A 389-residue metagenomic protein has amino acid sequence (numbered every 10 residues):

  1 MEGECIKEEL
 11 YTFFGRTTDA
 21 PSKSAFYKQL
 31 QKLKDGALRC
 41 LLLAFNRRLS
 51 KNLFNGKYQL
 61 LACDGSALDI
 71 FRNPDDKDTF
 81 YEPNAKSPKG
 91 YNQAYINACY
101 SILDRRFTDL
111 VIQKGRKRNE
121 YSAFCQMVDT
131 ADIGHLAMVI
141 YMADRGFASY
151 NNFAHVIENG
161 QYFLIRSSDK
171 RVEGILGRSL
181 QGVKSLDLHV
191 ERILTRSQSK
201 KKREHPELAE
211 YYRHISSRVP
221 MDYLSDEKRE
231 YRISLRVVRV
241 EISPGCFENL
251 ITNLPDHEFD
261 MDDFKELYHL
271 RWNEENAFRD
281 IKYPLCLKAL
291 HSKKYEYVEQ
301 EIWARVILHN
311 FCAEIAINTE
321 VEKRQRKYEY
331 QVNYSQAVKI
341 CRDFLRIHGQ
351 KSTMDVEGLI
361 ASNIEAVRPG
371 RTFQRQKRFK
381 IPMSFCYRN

Functional and structural regions predicted by a protein language model:
M1-E4, T12, P21, A25-L33 (+5 more regions): Single, function-defining residue in the core of a domain
E9-R16: Short alpha-helical "recognition helix" segments of helix-turn-helix
A44: Solvent-exposed, charged/polar functional surfaces in cytosolic regulatory/catalytic domains
R47: Glycine/small-residue-rich loop that forms an oxyanion/phosphate-binding "nest" at active or ligand-binding sites
Q59-L61: Conserved beta-strand elements of the Class I
Y81-A85: Conserved mixed alpha/beta core segments that line enzyme active sites in large multi-domain catalysts
